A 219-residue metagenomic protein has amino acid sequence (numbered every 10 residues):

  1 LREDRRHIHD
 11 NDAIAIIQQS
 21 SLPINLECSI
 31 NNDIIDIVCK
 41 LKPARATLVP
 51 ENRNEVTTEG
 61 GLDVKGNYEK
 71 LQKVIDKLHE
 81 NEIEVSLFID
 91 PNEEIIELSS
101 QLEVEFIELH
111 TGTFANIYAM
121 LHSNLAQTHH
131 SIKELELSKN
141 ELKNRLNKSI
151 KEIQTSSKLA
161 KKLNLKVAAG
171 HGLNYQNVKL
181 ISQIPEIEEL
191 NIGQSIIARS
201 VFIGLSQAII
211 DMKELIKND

Functional and structural regions predicted by a protein language model:
L1-Q18, P50-D63, T111-S123, N140-E141 (+1 more regions): Glycine-rich, proline-tolerant flexible connector loops at the mouths of alpha/beta enzymes
R5-N32, G66-S86, S131-A168, M212-D219: Alpha-helix-loop-beta-strand connector modules within alpha/beta enzyme cores
I17, G60, A119-E136, A198-D219: C-terminal helical cap(s) of enzyme catalytic domains, especially alpha/beta-barrels
I24-C28, A46-L48, V85-L87, I107-L109 (+2 more regions): Hydrophobic faces of well-ordered beta-strands that scaffold small-molecule active sites in alpha/beta enzyme cores
S29-K65: Active-site beta->alpha loop and helix N-cap motifs at the rims of alpha/beta catalytic domains
N32-L41, N92-E103, A169, L173-I187: Catalytic cores of alpha/beta
D90-I150, S156-L159: Histidine/lysine/aspartate-rich catalytic loop segments that bind and position anionic ligands
K161, V167-D219: C-terminal alpha-helical cap/extension of soluble enzyme domains
